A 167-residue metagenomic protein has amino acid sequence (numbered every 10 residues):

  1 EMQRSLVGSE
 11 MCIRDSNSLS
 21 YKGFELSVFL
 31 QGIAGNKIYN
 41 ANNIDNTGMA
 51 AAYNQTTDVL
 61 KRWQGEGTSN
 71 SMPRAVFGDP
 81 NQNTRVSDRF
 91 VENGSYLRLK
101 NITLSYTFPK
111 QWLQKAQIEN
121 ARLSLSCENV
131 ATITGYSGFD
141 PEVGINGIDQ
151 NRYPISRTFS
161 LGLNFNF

Functional and structural regions predicted by a protein language model:
E1-I13: Single conserved hydrophobic/aromatic residue that forms the stacking wall/gate of nucleotide- or nucleobase-binding
S9, E92-L99, R152-S156: Transmembrane beta-barrel outer-membrane domains
I13-N17, F24, L99-I102, R157-L163: Hydrophobic, lipid-facing positions within transmembrane beta-strands of outer-membrane proteins
S20, Q31-I33, S126-V130, N166: Outer-membrane beta-barrel pore domains and translocons
G23-S27, Q111-W112: Repeated loop/turn-to-beta-strand initiation elements of outer-membrane beta-barrel proteins
V28, L123-L125, L163: Membrane-embedded beta-strand positions of outer-membrane beta-barrel proteins
I33-L123, C127: Extracytoplasmic gating/loop element in the C-terminal half of outer-membrane beta-barrel translocons and assembly
A51, L60-T68, T84, T132-F167: C-terminal beta-signal and terminal closure region of outer-membrane beta-barrel proteins
